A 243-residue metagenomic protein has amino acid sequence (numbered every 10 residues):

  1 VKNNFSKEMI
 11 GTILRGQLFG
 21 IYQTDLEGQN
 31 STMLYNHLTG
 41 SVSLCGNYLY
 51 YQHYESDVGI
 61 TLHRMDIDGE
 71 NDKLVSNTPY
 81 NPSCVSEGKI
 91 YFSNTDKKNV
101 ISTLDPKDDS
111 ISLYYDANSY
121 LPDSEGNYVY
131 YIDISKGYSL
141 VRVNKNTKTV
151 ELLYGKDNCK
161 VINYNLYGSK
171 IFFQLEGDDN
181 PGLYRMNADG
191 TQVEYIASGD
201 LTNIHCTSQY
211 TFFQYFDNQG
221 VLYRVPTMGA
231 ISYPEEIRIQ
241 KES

Functional and structural regions predicted by a protein language model:
V1, K7-G16, I21, E27-Q29 (+1 more regions): An edge-strand/N-cap motif at the start of beta-rich repeat modules
V1-K2, G11-R15, Y50-Q52, Y91-S93 (+3 more regions): Residue position within the beta-strands of beta-propeller blades
M9, G16-Y22, D57-H63, K97-T103 (+3 more regions): Structural motif
D25-Q29, D66-E70, L104-D109, N144-K148 (+2 more regions): Short loop/turn segments that connect beta-strands within beta-propeller blades
E27, C45, D68, E87 (+8 more regions): Acidic/polar residues in short coil/turn loops that connect beta-strands within repeat-based beta-sheet scaffolds
Q29-Y35, E70-S76, D109-Y115, T149-G155 (+2 more regions): A short beta-strand motif characteristic of beta-propeller blades
H37-G46, P79-E87, D116-G126, N158-Y167 (+2 more regions): Repeated scaffold domains used in trafficking and secretory/extracellular systems, primarily beta-propellers
N203-S243: Blade-level signature of beta-propeller repeat domains, shared across WD40, Kelch, NHL, RCC1 and BNR/Asp-box propellers
